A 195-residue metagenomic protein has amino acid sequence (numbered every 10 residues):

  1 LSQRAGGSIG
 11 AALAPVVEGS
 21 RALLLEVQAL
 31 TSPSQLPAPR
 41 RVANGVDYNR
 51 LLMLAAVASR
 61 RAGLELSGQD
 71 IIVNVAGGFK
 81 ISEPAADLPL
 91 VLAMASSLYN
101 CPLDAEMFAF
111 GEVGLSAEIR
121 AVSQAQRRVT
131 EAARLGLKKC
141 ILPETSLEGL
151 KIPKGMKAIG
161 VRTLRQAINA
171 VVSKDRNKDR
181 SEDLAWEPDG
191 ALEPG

Functional and structural regions predicted by a protein language model:
L1-G195: Peripheral, non-AAA+ core regions of ATP-driven protein-machinery
